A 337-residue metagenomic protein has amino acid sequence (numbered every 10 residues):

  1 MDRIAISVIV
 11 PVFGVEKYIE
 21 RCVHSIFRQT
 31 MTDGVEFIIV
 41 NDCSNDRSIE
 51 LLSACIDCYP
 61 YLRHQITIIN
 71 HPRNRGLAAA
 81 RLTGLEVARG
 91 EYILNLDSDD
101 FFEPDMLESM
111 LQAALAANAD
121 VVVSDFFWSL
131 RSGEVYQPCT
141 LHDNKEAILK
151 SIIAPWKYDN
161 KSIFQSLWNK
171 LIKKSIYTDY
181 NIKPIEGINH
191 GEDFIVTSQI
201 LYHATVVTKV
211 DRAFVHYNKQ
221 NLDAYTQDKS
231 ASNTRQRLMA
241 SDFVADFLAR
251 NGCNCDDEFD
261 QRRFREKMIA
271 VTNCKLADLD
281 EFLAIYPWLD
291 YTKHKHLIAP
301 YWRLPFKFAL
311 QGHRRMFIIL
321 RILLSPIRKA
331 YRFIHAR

Functional and structural regions predicted by a protein language model:
V15-R28, V35: Short, well-formed alpha-helical segments that are part of the catalytic scaffolds of diverse glycosyltransferases
E20, D46-I56, F101, D105: Acidic helix N-cap motif at the loop->helix transition within catalytic regions of sugar-transfer enzymes
S25, N41-L52, R73: A conserved acidic beta->alpha catalytic loop
N70-A88, S109: Glycine-rich, basic loop-to-helix element that forms the pyrophosphate-binding segment of sugar-nucleotide handling
I93: Short aromatic/hydrophobic "clamp" motif used to bind/position activated sugar donors
F101-V207, N218-S232: Donor-binding/catalytic cores of nucleotide-activated saccharide and glycerol-phosphate transferases/polymerases
R212-N221, Q227-C255, E266-H294: Catalytic core of nucleotide-sugar-dependent glycosyltransferases
L276-R337: Membrane-interface aromatic/basic loop that binds lipid-linked glycans or pyrophosphate carriers, typified by
